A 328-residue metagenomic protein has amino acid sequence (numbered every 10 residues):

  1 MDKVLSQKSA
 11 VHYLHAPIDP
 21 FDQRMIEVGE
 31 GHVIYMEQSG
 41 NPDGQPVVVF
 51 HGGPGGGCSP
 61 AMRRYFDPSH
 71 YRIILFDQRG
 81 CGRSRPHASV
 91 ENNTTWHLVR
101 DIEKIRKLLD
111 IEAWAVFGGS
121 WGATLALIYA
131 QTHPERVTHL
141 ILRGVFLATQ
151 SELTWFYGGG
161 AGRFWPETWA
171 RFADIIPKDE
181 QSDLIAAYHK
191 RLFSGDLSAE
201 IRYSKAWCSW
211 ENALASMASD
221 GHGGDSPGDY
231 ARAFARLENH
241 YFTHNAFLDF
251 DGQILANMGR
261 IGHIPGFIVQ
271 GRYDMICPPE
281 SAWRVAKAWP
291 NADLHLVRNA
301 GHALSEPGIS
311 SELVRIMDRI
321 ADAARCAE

Functional and structural regions predicted by a protein language model:
A10-V33, Q38, E238: N-terminal cap/lid segment of alpha/beta-hydrolase-fold proteins
V28-P86: Conserved HGGG/HGGXW glycine-rich cap/lid loop of the alpha/beta-hydrolase fold
W96-W114: Conserved acidic catalytic loop of the alpha/beta-hydrolase fold
E112-S151: Conserved hydrolase catalytic core segment
E135-A187: A catalytic-pocket lid/entrance helix-loop region that shapes and gates access to the active site across common
I261-G262, I268-Q270: Short beta-strand/loop motif that positions the catalytic acidic residue of the alpha/beta-hydrolase fold
M275-S281: Conserved alpha/beta-hydrolase "acid-adjacent" motif
A292-E328: Catalytic active-site module of serine/aspartate enzymes centered on a nucleophile-bearing elbow/loop
